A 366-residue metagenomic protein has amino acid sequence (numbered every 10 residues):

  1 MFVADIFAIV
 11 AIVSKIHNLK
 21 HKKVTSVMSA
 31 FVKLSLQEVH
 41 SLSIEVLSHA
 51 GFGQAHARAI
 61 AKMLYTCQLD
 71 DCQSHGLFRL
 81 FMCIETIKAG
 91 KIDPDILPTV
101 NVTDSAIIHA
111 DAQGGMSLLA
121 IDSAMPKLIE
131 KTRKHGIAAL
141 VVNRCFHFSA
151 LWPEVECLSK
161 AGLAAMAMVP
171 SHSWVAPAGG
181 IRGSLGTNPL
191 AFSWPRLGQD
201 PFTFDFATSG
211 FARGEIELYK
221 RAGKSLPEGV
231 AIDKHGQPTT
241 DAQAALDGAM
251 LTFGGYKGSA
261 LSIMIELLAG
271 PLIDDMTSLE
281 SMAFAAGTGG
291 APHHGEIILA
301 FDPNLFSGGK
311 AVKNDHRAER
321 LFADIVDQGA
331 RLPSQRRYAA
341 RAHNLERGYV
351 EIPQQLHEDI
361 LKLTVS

Functional and structural regions predicted by a protein language model:
A30, L34, V39, S278-S366: Catalytic-core signal marking the mid-to-C-terminal active-site face
S35, F52-G76, I92-T103, G290-H293 (+1 more regions): N-terminal glycine-rich anion-binding loops that anchor highly charged ligand groups
I60, L64, L158, F192 (+2 more regions): Buried hydrophobic positions in well-ordered alpha/beta secondary-structure cores of metabolic enzymes
F78-I129: Active-site cofactor/substrate anionic-group-binding motifs, chiefly glycine- and Lys/Arg-rich phosphate-binding loops
I107-L197: A generic, well-ordered mixed alpha/beta core segment in the N-terminal half of proteins
V175-Q243: Phosphate/diphosphate-binding glycine-rich loops and adjacent basic-rich segments that engage nucleotide
R213-D274, A291: Small-residue-enriched flexible segments
